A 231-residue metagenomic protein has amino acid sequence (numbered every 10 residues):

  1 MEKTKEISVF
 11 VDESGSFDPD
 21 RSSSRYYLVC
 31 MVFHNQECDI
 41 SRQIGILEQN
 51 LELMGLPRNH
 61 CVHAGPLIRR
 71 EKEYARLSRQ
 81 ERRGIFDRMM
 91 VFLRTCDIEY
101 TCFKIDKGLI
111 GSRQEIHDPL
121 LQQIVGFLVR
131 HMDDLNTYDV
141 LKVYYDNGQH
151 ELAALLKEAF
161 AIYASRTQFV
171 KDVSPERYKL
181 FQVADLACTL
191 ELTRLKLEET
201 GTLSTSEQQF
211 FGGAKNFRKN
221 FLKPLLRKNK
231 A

Functional and structural regions predicted by a protein language model:
M1-A231: Phosphate-ester processing/binding pockets and catalytic centers
